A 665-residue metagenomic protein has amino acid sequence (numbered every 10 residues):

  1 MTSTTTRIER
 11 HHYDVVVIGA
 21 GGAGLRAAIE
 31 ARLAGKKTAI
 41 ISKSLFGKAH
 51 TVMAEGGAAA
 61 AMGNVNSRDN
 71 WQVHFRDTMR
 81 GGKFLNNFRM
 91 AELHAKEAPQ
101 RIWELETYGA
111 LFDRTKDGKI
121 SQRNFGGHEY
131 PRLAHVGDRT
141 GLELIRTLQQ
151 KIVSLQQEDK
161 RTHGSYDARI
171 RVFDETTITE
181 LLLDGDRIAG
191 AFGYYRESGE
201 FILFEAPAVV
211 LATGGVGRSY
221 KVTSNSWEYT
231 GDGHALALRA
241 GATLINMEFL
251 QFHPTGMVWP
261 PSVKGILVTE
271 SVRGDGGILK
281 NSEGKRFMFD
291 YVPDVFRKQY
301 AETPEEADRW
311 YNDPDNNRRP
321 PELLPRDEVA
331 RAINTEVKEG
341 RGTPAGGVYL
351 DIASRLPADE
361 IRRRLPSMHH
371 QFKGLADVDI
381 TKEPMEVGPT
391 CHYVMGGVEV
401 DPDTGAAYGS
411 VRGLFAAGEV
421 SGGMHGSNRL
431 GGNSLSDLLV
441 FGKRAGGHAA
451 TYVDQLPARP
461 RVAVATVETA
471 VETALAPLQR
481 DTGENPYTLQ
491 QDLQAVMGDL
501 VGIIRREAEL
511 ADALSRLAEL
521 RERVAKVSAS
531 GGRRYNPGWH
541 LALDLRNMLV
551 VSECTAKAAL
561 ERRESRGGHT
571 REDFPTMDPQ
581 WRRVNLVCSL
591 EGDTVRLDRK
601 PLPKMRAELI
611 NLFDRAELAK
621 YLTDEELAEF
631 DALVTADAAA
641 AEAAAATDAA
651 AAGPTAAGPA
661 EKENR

Functional and structural regions predicted by a protein language model:
S3-T6, R10-Y13, G22, E30 (+15 more regions): Glycine- and aromatic-enriched mobile tails/lids
R10-Y13, S198-A208, S410-V411: Core beta-strand elements of the Rossmann-like FAD/NAD(P) dinucleotide-binding domain in flavoenzyme oxidoreductases
K36-S42, N246: Short beta-strand "acidic-cap" motif of Rossmann-like dinucleotide-binding folds
S44-D77, Q251-P254, S262-I266: Conserved N-terminal glycine-rich FAD pyrophosphate-binding loop of Rossmann-like flavoproteins
N86-P99, L133-Q150, F173, T223-G231 (+3 more regions): Short beta-strand to alpha-helix junction loop
R101-E200, A212, G256-P260, G342-T343: Conserved redox-cofactor binding core of oxidoreductases
A208-I266, G431-H448: Glycine-rich loop(s) and the adjacent beta-strand/alpha-helix scaffold that form part
A242-G374, H448-D454: An anion/pyrophosphate-binding glycine-rich loop and adjacent beta-alpha core in soluble alpha-beta enzymes
